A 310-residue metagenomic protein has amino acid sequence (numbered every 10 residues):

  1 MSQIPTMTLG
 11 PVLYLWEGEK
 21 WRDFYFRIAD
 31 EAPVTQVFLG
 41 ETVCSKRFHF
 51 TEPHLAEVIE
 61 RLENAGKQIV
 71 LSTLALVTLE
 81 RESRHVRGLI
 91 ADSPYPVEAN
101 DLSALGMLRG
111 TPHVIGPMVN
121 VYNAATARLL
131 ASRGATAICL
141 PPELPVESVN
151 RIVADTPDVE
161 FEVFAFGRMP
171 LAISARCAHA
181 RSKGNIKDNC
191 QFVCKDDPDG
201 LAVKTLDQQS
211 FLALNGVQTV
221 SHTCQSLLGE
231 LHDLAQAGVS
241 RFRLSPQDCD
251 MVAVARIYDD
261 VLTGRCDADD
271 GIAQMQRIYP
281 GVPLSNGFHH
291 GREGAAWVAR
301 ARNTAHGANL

Functional and structural regions predicted by a protein language model:
M1-V121, C139-L140, V146-L310: Active-site pocket-lining/capping segments in soluble small-molecule metabolic enzymes
A135: Residues lining hydrophobic/aromatic ligand-binding pockets adjacent to catalytic sites
